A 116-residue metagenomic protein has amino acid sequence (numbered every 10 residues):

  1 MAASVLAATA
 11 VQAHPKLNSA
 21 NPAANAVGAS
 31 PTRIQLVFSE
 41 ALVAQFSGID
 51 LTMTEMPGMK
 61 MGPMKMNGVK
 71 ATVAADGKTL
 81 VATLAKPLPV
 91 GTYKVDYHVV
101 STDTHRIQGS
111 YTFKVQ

Functional and structural regions predicted by a protein language model:
M1-A2: Sec-dependent N-terminal signal peptides
A8-A10: N-terminal signal peptide c-region/cleavage motif recognized by signal peptidases
Q12-D50: N-terminal non-catalytic regions of secreted/periplasmic and cell-surface proteins
A26-A29, V43-F113: Acidic, low-complexity Ser/Thr/Gly/Pro-rich repeat segments typical of extracellular/periplasmic and surface-exposed
